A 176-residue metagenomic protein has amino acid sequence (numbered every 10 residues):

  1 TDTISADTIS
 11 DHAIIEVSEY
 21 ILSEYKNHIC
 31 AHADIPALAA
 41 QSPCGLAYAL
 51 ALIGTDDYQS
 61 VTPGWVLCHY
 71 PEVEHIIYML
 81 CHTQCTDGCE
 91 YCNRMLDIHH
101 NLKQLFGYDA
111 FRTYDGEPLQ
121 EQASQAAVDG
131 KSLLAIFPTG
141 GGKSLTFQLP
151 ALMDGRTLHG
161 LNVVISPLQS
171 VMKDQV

Functional and structural regions predicted by a protein language model:
T1-N93: N-terminal accessory nucleic-acid engagement/regulatory domains that precede and modulate ATP-driven motor cores
D57, H100, V176: Short glycine-/small-residue-rich flexible loop motifs, especially phosphate/cofactor-binding loops
Y78-H82, H99-K103, T113, M153-T157: A short alpha-helix capping/helix-coil boundary motif
Y91-I136: Conserved pre-motif I regulatory segment
P118-V176: Conserved P-loop/Walker A NTP-binding site and adjacent catalytic elements of P-loop NTPases
